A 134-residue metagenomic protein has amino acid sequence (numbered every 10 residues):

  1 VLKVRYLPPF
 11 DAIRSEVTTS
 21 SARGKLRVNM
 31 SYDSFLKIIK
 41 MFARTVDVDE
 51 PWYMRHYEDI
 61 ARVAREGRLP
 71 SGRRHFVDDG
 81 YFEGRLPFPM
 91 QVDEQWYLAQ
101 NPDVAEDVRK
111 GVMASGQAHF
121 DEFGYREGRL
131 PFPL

Functional and structural regions predicted by a protein language model:
L2-L134: Charge-rich, low-complexity intrinsically disordered regions
